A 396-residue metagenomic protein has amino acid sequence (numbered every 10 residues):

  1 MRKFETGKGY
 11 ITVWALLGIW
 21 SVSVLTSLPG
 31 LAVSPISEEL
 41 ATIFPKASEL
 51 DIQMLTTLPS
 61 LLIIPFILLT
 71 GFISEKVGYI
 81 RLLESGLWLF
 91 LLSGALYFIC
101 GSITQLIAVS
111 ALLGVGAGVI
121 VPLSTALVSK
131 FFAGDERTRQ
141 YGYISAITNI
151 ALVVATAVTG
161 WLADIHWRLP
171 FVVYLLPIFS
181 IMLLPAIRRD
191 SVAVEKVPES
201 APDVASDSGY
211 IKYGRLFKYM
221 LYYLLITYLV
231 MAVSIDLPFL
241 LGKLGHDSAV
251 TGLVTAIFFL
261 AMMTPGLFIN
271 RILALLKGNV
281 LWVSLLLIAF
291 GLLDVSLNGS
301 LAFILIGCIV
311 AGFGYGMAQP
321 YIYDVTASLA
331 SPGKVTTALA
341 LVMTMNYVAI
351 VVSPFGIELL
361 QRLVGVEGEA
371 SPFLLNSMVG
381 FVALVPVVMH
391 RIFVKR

Functional and structural regions predicted by a protein language model:
W14-E49, V233-P238, S353: Extracytoplasmic
P65-I103: Conserved MFS/SLC helix-loop-helix module at the cytosolic interface between two early adjacent transmembrane helices
F66-Y79, T264-K277, Q361: Helix-to-loop junctions at the C-terminal end of transmembrane segments in multipass secondary transporters
S93, T104-L112, A302-V310: Paired small-residue
I103, V109-T148: Cytoplasmic helix-loop-helix junction between adjacent transmembrane helices in 12-TM secondary transporters
G134-D135, Y143-A186: Helix-loop-helix hairpin linking two adjacent transmembrane segments in secondary transporters
P170-P185, P372-M389: Symmetry-related core transmembrane helices of the 12-TM Major Facilitator Superfamily/SLC fold
A327-V366: A late C-terminal transmembrane helix in Major Facilitator Superfamily
